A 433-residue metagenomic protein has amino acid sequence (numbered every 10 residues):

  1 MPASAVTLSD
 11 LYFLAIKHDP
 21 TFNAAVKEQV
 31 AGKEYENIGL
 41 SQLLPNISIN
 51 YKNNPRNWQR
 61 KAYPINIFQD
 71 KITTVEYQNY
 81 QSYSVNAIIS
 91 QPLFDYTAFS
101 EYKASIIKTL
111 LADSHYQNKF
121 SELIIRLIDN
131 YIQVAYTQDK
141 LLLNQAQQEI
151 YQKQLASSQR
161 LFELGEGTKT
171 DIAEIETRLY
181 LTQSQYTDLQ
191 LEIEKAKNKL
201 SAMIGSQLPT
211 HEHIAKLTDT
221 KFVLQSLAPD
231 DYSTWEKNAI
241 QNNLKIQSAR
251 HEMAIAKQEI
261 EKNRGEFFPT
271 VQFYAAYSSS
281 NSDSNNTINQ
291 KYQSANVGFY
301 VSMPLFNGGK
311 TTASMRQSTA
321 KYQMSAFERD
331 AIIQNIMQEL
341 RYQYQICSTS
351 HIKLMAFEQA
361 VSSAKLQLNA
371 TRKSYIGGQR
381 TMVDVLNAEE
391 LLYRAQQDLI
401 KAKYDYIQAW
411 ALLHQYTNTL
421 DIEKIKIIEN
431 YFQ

Functional and structural regions predicted by a protein language model:
A3-K52, W58, Q91, L208 (+6 more regions): Bacterial Sec-pathway N-terminal export signals of envelope proteins
D10, E122-N238, Q343-I346, S350 (+1 more regions): Periplasmic alpha-helical coiled-coil/stalk elements that build and connect Gram-negative outer-membrane
N23, N46-P64, V75, N79 (+6 more regions): Small/polar (Gly/Ser/Thr/Ala-rich) solvent-exposed segments that form structured loops/beta-strands/short helices used
A24-G39, K119, L123-L142, K153 (+6 more regions): Amphipathic alpha-helical coiled-coil segments
N57, L208, D398-Q433: Acidic, low-complexity, intrinsically disordered peripheral segments
I65-K71: Solvent-exposed loop segments that connect transmembrane elements
Y83-A87, W235, A295-V301: Hydrophobic, lipid-facing positions within transmembrane beta-strands of outer-membrane proteins
L189, L244, A402: Metallo-beta-lactamase
